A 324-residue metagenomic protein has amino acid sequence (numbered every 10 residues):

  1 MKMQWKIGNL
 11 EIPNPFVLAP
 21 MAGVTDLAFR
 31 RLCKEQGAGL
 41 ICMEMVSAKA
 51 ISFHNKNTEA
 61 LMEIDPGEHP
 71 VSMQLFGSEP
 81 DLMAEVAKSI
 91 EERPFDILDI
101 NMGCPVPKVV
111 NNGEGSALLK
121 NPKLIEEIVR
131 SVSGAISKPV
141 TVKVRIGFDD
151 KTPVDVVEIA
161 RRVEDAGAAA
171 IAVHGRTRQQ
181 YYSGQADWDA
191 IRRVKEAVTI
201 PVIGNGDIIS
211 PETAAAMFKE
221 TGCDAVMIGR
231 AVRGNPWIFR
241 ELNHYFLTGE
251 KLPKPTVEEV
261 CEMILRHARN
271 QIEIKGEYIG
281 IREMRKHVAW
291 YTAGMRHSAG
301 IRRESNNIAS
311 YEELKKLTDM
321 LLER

Functional and structural regions predicted by a protein language model:
M1-K6, M21-D96: Glycine-rich, positively charged N-terminal anion/phosphate-binding segment
M1-Q4, I12, F16, A22 (+8 more regions): Alpha/beta catalytic cores of nucleotide-metabolism and tRNA/nucleoside-modifying enzymes
M3-V17, K49-V71, C104, V109-N112 (+1 more regions): N-terminal small/glycine-rich loop or linker at the start of catalytic domains across soluble metabolic enzymes
F16-P20, I41-M43, V71-L75, L98 (+4 more regions): Hydrophobic faces of well-ordered beta-strands that scaffold small-molecule active sites in alpha/beta enzyme cores
M21, V46-A48, F76-S78, G103-P105 (+4 more regions): Active-site beta-loop-alpha junctions enriched in small/polar residues
E35, A84-E114, K123-I200, A216: Alpha/beta enzyme core
L119: Aromatic- and acidic-residue-enriched carbohydrate-binding clefts of CAZyme catalytic domains
